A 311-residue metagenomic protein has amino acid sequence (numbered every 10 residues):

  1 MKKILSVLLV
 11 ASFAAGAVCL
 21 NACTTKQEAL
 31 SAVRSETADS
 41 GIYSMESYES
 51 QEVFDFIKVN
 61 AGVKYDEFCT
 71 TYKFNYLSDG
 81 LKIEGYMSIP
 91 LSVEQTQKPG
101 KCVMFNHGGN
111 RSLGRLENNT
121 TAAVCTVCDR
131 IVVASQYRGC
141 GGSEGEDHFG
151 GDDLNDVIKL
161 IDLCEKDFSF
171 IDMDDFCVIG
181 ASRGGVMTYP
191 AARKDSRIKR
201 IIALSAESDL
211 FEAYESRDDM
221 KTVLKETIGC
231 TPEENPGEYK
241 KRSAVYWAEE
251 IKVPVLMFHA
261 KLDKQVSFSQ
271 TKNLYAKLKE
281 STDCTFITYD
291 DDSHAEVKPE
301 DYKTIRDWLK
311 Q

Functional and structural regions predicted by a protein language model:
S50-T96: N-terminal cap/lid segment of alpha/beta-hydrolase-fold proteins
V93-G100, F105-E146: Short substrate-entry loop that stabilizes the transition state in hydrolases
H148-S169: Alpha/beta-hydrolase active-site loop
F170-S182: Alpha/beta-hydrolase fold nucleophile elbow
E212-W247, V253: Mobile cap/lid helix-loop segments that gate and shape the active-site cleft of serine hydrolases
I251, M257-H259, D263: Short beta-strand/loop motif that positions the catalytic acidic residue of the alpha/beta-hydrolase fold
V253, S267-A276: Short alpha-helix in the alpha/beta-hydrolase fold that links the catalytic acid
K272, A276, E280-Q311: C-terminal catalytic histidine-bearing segment of alpha/beta-hydrolase fold enzymes
